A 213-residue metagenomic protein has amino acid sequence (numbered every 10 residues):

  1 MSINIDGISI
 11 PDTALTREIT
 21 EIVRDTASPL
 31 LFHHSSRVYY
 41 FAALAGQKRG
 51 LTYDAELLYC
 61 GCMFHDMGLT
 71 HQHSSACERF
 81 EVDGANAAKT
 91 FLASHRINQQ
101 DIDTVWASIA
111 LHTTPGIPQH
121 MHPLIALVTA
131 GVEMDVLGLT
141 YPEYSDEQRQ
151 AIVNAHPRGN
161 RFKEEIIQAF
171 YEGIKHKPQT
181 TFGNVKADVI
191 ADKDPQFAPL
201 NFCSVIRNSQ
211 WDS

Functional and structural regions predicted by a protein language model:
S2-D6, T26-F32, S36-L51, I97 (+1 more regions): Divalent metal-dependent phosphate-bond-processing catalytic cores, especially two-metal-ion Mg2+/Mn2+ enzymes that act
S2-T20: Short alpha-helical hairpin
P11, H33-H34, Y53-L57: N-terminal glycine-rich anion-binding loops that anchor highly charged ligand groups
L15-H34, M67-Q72: Active-site flanking loop/helix segments enriched in acidic
S28, K48-E56, Q72-F80, Q99: Alpha-helix boundary/capping segments in eukaryotic regulatory proteins
V38, R79-S94: An active-site-proximal "capping" alpha-helix that borders the catalytic cofactor pocket
A55-S74, G84, W106-P115: His-Asp-centered metal-binding catalytic motifs of divalent-metal-dependent phosphohydrolases/nucleases
K89, A93-S108, P118-H122: Internal catalytic or translocation cores that form aromatic/hydrophobic pockets or channels for amphipathic metabolites
